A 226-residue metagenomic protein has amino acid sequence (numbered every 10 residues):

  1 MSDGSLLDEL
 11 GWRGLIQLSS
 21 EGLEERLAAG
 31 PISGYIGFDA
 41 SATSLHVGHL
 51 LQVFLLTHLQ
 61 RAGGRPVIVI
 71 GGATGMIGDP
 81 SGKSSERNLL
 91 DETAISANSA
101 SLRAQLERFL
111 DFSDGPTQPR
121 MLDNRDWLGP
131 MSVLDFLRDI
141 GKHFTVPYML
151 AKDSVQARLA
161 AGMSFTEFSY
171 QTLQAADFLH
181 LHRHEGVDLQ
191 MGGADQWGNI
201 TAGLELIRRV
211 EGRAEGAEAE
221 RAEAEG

Functional and structural regions predicted by a protein language model:
M1-E225: NTP-dependent nucleotidyl-transfer catalytic core
